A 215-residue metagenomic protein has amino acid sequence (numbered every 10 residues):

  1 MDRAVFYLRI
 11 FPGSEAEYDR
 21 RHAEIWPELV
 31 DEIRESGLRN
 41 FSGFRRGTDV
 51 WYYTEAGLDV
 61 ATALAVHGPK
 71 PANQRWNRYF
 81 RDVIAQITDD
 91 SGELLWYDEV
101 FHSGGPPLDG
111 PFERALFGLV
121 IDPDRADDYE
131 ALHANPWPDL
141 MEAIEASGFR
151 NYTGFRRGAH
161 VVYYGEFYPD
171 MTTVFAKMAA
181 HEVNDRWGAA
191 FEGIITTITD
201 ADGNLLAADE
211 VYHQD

Functional and structural regions predicted by a protein language model:
D2-A16, F112-D127: Short glycine-/aliphatic-rich beta-strand segments at the starts of folded cytosolic domains
S14-L38, R125-R150: Short amphipathic alpha-helical segments
Y18, W26, F44, W76 (+5 more regions): Tyrosine-centered aromatic motifs in long, intrinsically disordered, low-complexity repeat arrays
Y18, Y53, T62-L64, Y129 (+2 more regions): Short acidic, gly/pro-rich beta-turn/loop elements at beta-sheet edges and active-site/ligand-binding grooves
V30-D59, M141-D170: Short, glycine- and small/hydrophobic-rich beta-strand elements in well-ordered beta-sheets
E32, S36-R39, G57-E93, S147 (+1 more regions): An amphipathic, aromatic/His-enriched active-site/gating alpha helix that lines ligand/cofactor pockets
T88-P107, T199-D215: Short, low-order "capping/linker" segments at domain edges
